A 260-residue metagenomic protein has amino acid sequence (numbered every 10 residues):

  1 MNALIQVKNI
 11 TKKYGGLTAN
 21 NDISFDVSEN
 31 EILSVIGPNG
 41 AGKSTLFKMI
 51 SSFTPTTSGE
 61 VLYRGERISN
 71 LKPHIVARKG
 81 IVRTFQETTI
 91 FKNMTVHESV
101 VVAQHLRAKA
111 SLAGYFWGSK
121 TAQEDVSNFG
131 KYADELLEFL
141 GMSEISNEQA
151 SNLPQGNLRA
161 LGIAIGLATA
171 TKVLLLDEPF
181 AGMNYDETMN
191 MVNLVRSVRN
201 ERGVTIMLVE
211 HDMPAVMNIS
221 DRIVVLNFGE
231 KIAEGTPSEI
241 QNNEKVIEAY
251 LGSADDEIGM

Functional and structural regions predicted by a protein language model:
N2-M260: Glycine-rich phosphate-binding loops of nucleotide-dependent enzymes
